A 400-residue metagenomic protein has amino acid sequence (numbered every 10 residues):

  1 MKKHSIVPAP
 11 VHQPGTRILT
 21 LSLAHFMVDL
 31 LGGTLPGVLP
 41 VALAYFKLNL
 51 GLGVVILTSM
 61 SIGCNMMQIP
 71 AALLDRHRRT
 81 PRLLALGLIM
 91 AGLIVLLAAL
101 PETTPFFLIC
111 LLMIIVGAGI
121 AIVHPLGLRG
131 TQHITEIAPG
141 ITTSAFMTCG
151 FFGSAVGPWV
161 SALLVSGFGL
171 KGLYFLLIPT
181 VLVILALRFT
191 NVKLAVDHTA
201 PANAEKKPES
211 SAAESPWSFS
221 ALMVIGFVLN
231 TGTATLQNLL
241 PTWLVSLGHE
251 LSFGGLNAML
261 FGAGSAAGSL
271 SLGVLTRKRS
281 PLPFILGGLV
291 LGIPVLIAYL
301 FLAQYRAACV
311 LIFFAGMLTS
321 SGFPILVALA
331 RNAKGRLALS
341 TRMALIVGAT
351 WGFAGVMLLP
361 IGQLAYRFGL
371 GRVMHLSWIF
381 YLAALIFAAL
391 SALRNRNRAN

Functional and structural regions predicted by a protein language model:
G33, S61-I69, S154-A155, G262-L270 (+1 more regions): Residue-level signature of mid-helix packing/kink "hotspots" within the transmembrane helices of 12-pass Major
L35-P36, W217-M259, A263-S269: Extracytoplasmic gate region of multi-pass secondary transporters
M66-P105: Conserved MFS/SLC helix-loop-helix module at the cytosolic interface between two early adjacent transmembrane helices
M67-R79, V165, G268-S280, A365-Y366: Helix-to-loop junctions at the C-terminal end of transmembrane segments in multipass secondary transporters
L112-C149: Cytoplasmic helix-loop-helix junction between adjacent transmembrane helices in 12-TM secondary transporters
F146-K193: Helix-loop-helix hairpin linking two adjacent transmembrane segments in secondary transporters
S280-L326: C-terminal transmembrane helical hairpin of 12-TM major facilitator-type secondary transporters
R336-L370: A late C-terminal transmembrane helix in Major Facilitator Superfamily
